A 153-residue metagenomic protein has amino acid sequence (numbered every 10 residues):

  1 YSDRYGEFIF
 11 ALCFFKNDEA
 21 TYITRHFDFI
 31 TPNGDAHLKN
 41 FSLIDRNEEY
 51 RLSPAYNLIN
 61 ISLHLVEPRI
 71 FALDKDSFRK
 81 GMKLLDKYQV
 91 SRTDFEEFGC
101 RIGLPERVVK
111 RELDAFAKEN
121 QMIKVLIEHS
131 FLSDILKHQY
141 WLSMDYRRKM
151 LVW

Functional and structural regions predicted by a protein language model:
Y1-L38, S42-W153: Anionic ligand-binding catalytic core segments
